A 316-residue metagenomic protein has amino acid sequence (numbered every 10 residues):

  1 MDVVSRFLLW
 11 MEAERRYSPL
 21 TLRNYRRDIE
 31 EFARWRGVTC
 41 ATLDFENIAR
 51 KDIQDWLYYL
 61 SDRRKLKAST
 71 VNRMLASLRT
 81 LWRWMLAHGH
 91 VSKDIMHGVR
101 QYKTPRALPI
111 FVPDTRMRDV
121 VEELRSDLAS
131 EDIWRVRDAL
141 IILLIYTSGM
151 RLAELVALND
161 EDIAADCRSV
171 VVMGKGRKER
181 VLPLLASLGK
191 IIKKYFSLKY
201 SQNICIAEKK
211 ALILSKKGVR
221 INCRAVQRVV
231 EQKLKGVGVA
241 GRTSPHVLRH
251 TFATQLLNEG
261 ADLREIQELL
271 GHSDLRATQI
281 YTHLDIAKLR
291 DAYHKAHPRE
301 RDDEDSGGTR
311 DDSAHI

Functional and structural regions predicted by a protein language model:
M1-I316: Conserved catalytic core of the tyrosine transesterase superfamily
